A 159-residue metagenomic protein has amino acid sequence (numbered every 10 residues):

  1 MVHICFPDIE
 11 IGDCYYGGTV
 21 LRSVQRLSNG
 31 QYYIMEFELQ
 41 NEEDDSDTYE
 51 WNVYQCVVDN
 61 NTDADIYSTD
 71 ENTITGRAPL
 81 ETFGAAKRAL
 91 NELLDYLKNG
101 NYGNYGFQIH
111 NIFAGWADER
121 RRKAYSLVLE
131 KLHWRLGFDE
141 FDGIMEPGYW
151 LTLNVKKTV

Functional and structural regions predicted by a protein language model:
M1-V159: Non-catalytic substrate-recognition and accessory regions of acyl/acetyltransferase enzymes
